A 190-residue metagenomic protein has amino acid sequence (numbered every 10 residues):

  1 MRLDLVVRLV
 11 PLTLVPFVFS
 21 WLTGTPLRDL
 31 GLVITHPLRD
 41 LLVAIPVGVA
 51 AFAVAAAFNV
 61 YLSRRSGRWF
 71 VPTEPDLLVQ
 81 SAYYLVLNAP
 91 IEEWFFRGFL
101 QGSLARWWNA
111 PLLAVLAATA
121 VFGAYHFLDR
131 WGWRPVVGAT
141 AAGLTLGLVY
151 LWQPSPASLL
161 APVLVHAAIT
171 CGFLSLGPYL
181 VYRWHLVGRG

Functional and structural regions predicted by a protein language model:
M1-L9: N-terminal membrane topogenic signal
L3-D4, G24-N88, Q101, R106-W107 (+1 more regions): Juxtamembrane helix-loop-helix connectors linking adjacent transmembrane helices in multi-pass membrane enzymes
R8-T25: Structural signal for alpha-helical transmembrane segments and their membrane-water exit/capping regions in multi-pass
P11-P16, V47-A55, L146, I169 (+1 more regions): Alpha-helical transmembrane segments of multipass membrane proteins
E74-G190: Transmembrane helix-loop-helix hairpins at the membrane interface of multi-pass integral membrane proteins
